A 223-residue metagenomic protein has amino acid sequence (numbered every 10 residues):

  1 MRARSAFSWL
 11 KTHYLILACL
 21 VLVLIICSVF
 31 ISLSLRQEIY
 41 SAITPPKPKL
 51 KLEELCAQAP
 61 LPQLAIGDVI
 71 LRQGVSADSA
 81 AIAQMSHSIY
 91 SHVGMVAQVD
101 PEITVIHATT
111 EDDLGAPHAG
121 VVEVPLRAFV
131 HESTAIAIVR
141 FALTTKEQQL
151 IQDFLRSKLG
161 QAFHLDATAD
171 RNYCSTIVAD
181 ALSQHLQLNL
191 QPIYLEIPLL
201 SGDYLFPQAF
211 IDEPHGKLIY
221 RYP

Functional and structural regions predicted by a protein language model:
M1-S8: N-terminal secretory signal peptides that target proteins for export/translocation
R2, H13, L20, I25-Q37 (+1 more regions): Activation targets extended, charge/polar-rich intrinsically disordered C-terminal tails
W9-L15: Bacterial N-terminal signal peptides that target proteins for export
V23-V99: N-terminal accessory segments that precede or flank the first globular/catalytic domain
P62, H118-V121, K146: Lumenal/extracellular "mature" regions of secretory-pathway glycan-modifying transferases
R72-A137, F163-N172: Glycine-rich catalytic cores of cysteine/serine-nucleophile enzymes that process amide/ester linkages in cell-envelope
D78-S79, T134-L195: Active-site nucleophile-His-acid catalytic modules used for acyl/amide transfer and hydrolysis across diverse enzymes
R127, Q149-R156, Q208-I211: Generic detector of well-ordered alpha-helical segments enriched in charged/polar residues, highlighting helical
